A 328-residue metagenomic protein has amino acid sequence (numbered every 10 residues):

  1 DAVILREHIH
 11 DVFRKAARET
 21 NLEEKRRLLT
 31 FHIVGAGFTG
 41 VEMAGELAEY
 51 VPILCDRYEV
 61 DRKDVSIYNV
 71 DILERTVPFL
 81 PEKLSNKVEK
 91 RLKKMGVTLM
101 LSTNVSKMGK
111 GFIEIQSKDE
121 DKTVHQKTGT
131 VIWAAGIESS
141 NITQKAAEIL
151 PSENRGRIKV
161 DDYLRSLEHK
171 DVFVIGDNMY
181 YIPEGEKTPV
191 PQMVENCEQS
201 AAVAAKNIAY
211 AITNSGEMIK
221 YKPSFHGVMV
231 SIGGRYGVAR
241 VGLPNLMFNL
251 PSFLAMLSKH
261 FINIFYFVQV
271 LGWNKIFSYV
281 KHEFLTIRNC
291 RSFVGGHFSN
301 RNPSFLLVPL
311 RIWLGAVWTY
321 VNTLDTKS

Functional and structural regions predicted by a protein language model:
D1-N21, F112, H125-Q199: FAD-site-proximal beta/loop scaffold in flavoenzymes
D1-T39, E46-I53: Glycine-rich dinucleotide-binding loop and its adjacent helix/turn
T30, D64-S66, D171: Residues at the starts of beta-strands that form the adenosine-phosphate
A44, I137-S139, R235: Short glycine-rich anion-binding loops that position phosphate/pyrophosphate groups of nucleotides and phosphorylated
E49-D162: A Rossmann-like FAD-binding core segment of flavoenzymes
N196, S200-V294: C-terminal, flexible cofactor-proximal segment of oxidoreductases
H282-S328: Alpha-helical membrane-anchoring segments
